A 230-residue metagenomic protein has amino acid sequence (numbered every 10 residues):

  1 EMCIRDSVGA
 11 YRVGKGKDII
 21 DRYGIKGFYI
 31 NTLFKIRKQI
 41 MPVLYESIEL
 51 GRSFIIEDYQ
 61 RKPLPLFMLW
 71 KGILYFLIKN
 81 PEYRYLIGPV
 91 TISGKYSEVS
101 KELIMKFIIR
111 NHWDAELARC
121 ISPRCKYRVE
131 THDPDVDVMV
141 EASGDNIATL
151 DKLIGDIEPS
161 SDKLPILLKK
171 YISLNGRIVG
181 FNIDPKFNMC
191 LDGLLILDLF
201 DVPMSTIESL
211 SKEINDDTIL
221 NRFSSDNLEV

Functional and structural regions predicted by a protein language model:
M2-I4: Short, small-residue-biased leader/transition segments that mark boundaries at the very start of proteins
D6-A10, I48: Glycine-rich phosphate/pyrophosphate-binding loop shared by adenosine-nucleotide-utilizing enzymes
G16-R177, N182-C190: Acyl-donor binding region in acyl/amide transferases
L174-R177, D198-S205: Hydrophobic alpha-helical segments
M189-D201: C-terminal "cap" of GNAT-fold acetyltransferases
E208: Basic, polyanion-binding surface patches
I214-V230: Short, cationic low-complexity segments
